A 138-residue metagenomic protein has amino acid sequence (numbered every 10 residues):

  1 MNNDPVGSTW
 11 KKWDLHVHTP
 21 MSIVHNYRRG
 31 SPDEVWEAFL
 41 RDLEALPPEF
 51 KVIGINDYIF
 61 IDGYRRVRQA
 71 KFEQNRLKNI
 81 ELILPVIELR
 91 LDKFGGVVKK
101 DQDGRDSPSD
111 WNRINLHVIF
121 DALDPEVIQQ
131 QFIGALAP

Functional and structural regions predicted by a protein language model:
M1-W111: An N-terminally biased module of ancient metal coordination in phosphate/nucleic-acid-related enzymes
L91-P138: Internal, well-ordered alpha/beta segment that forms a basic, Gly-enriched binding/recognition surface
